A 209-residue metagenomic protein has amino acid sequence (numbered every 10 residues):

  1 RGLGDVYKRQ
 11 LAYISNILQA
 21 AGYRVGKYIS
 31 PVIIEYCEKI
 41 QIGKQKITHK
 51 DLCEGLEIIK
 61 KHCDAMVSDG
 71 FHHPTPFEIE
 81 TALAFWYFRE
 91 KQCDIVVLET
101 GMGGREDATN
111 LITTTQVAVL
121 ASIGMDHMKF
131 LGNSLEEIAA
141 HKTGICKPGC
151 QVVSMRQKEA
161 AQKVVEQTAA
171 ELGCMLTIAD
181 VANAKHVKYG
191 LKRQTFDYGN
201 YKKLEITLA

Functional and structural regions predicted by a protein language model:
G2-Y7: Short, small-residue-biased leader/transition segments that mark boundaries at the very start of proteins
R9-R24: A conserved segment at the C-terminal end of the G1
I14, A84, V165: Aromatic/hydrophobic pocket-lining residues that form π-stacking "cages" and hydrophobic walls in ligand
A20-T113, K129-L131, E159-A160: ATP-dependent carboxylate-amine ligase catalytic core
G26-Y28, V117-V119, V153, T177: Hydrophobic/aromatic beta-strand patches that form the interior of the parallel beta-sheet core in alpha/beta enzyme
K46-P74, M125, K129-A139, T143 (+1 more regions): Adenine nucleotide phosphate-binding catalytic loops in nucleotide-utilizing enzymes
E90-K91, I95-T100, E106-V119, I123-H127 (+2 more regions): Nucleotide phosphate-binding/pyrophosphate-handling subdomain across enzymes that bind or process nucleotide phosphates
